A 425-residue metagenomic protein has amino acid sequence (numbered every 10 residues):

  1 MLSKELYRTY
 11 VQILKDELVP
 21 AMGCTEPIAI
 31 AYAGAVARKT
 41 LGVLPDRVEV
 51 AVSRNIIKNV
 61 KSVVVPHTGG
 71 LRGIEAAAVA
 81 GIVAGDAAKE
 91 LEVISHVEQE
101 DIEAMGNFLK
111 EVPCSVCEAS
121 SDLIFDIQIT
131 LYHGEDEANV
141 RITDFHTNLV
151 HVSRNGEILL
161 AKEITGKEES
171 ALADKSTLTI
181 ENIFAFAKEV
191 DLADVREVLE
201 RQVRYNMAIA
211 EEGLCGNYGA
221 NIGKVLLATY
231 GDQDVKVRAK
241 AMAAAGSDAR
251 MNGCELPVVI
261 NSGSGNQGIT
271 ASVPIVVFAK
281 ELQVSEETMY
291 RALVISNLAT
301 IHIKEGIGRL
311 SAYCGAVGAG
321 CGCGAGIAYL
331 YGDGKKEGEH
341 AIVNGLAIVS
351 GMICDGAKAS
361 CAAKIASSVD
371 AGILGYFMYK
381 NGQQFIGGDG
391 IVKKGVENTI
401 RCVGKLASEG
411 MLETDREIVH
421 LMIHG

Functional and structural regions predicted by a protein language model:
M1-V11, L44-I57, D234-G253, S285-I303 (+1 more regions): Acidic-glycine-rich active-site phosphate/pyrophosphate-binding loop
L2, A21-T25, N55-N59, P66 (+6 more regions): A structural signal for small-residue-enriched, beta-sheet-centric alpha/beta enzyme cores and oligomeric scaffold folds
Y10-P20, I56-V64, R250-I260, T300-L310 (+1 more regions): Glycine/charged-rich beta-loop-alpha catalytic/anionic-binding loops adjacent to active sites
P20-V36, L256-V273, C314-G318: Conserved phosphate/anionic-ligand binding catalytic regions in large, soluble enzymes, centered on
I28-L131: Early transmembrane hairpin of solute transport permeases
A37-T40, P66, F278-R291, I301-S367 (+1 more regions): Hydrophobic alpha-helical bundle architecture
L44-V48, K89-I94, V116-C117, A193-L199 (+8 more regions): Flexible, glycine/charged-enriched surface loops at secondary-structure junctions
L109-G253, I418-G425: Signature of multi-pass transmembrane helix bundles
